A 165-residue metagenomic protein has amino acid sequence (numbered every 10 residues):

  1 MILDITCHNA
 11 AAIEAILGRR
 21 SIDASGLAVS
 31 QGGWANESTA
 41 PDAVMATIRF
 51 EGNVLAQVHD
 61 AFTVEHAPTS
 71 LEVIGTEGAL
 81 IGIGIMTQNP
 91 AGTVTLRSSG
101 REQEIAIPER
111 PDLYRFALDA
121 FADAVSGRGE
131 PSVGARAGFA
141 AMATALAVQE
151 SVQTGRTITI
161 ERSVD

Functional and structural regions predicted by a protein language model:
M1-L3, Q103-D112: A short glycine-threonine-serine/GTX helix/turn-capping micro-motif
M1-L55, A61-H66, R136: Rossmann-like dinucleotide-binding domain that binds NAD(P)(H)
N9-A10, Y114-D119, A145: A general structural signal for well-ordered alpha-helical segments in protein cores
A24-S25, V58, I105-A106, S132-G134 (+1 more regions): Short, hydrophobic secondary-structure boundary micro-motifs
G52-V54, G78-A79, S99-R101, G129 (+1 more regions): Short acidic/polar mixed-charge low-complexity motifs
L71, N89-S99: Short polybasic amphipathic segments
P108-L118, V133: Active-site loop of classical SDR/Rossmann-like NAD(P)-dependent oxidoreductases, centered on the catalytic Tyr-X3-Lys
D123-D165: C-terminal helix-rich "cap/oligomerization" subdomain common to oxidoreductases
